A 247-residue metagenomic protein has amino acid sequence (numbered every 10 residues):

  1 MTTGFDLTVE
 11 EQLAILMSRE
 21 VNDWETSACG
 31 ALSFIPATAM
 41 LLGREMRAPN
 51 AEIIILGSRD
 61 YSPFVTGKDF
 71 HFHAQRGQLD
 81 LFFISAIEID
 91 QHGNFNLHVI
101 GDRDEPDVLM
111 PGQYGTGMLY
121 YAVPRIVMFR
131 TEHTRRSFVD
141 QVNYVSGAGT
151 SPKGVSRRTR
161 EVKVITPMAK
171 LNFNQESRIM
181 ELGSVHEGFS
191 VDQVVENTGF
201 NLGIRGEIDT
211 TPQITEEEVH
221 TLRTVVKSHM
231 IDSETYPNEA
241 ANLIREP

Functional and structural regions predicted by a protein language model:
M1-A28, R160-M180, N201-P247: Intrinsically disordered, low-complexity segments enriched in small residues
M1-G67, Q78: N-terminal active-site beta-alpha-beta segment that forms phosphate/nucleotide-binding and substrate-recognition loops
A14, A28-A31, A37-A39, A48-A51 (+6 more regions): A sequence-composition feature that detects small, non-aromatic residues
L32, I54, V108, D209-T210 (+1 more regions): Residue-level detector of alpha-helical recognition elements and their boundaries
R47-P49, D69-H73, R223-I231: Short, charged low-complexity intrinsically disordered segments located at boundaries of structured domains
G57-F64, I84-S85, T116-M118, S233-P247: Short, surface-exposed, charge-dense and proline/glycine-enriched linear segments
Y61-H220: Conserved phosphate- and dinucleotide-binding cores of soluble alpha/beta proteins, encompassing both enzyme active
